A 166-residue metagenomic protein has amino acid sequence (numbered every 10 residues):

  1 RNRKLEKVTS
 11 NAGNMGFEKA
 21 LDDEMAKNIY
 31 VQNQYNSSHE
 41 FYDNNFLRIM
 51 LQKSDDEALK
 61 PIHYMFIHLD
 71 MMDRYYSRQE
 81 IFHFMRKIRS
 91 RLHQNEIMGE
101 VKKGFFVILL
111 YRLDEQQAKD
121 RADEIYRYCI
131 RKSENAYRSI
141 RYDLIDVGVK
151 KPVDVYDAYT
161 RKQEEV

Functional and structural regions predicted by a protein language model:
R1-D55, L92: Signal-transducing coiled-coil linker helices
N2-N11, A26, S38, S139-V153 (+1 more regions): Flexible, glycine/charge-rich interdomain/linker segments that couple and regulate nucleotide signaling catalytic cores
N28-N36, F66-E80, L92: Active-site loop/short helix in cyclic nucleotide turnover domains
F46-Y76: Active-site-proximal structural segments of metal-dependent nucleotidyl cyclase/transferase enzymes
L51, F84-R89, K119-E134: Alpha-helical scaffold within the catalytic cores of cyclic-nucleotide enzymes
D55-E57, M85-E115, N135: Conserved helix-loop-beta segment at the catalytic/binding core of cyclic-nucleotide signaling proteins
H63, E100-Y111, Y128, E134-Q163: A short glycine-enriched loop-to-beta-strand structural element that forms part of the catalytic core of nucleotide
Y76-H83, Q116-D120, V147-V166: Catalytic cores and conserved motifs of cyclic dinucleotide signaling enzymes
